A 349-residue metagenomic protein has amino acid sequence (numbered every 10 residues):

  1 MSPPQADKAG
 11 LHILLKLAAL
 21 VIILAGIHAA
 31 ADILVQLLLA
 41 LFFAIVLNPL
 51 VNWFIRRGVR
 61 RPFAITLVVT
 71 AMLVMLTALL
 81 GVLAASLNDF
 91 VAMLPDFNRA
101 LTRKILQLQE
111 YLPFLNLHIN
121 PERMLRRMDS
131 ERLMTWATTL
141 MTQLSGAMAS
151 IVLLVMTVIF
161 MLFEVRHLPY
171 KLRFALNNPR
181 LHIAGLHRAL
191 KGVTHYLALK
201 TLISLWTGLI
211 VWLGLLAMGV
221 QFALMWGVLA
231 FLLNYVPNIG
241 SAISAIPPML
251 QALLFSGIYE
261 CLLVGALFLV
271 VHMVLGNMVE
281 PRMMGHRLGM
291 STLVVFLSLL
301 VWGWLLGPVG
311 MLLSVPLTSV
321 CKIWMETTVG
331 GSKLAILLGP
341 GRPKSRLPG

Functional and structural regions predicted by a protein language model:
M1-A85, T318-S319, I323-G349: Anchoring transmembrane alpha helix of integral membrane proteins
G10, L50-R57, F63, A78-L153 (+2 more regions): Juxtamembrane membrane-interface segments in integral membrane proteins
A19-L20, F63, S130-A137, M141 (+13 more regions): Alpha-helical membrane-protein architecture signal
D32-L39, A217-V228, S256-V264, M290-V295 (+1 more regions): Membrane-water interface of transmembrane alpha-helices in multipass transporters/channels
A40-A44, M72-V74, V158-M161, V228-I239 (+4 more regions): Hydrophobic transmembrane alpha-helices
N52-R56, D89-A92, D96-R99, R103 (+10 more regions): Short amphipathic alpha-helical coupling elements at transmembrane boundaries
G146-L254, I258-A266: Alpha-helical transmembrane segments and their immediate interhelical loop/hinge regions in multi-pass membrane
C261-G349: Hydrophobic alpha-helical transmembrane segments of membrane transport and translocation systems, primarily multi-pass
